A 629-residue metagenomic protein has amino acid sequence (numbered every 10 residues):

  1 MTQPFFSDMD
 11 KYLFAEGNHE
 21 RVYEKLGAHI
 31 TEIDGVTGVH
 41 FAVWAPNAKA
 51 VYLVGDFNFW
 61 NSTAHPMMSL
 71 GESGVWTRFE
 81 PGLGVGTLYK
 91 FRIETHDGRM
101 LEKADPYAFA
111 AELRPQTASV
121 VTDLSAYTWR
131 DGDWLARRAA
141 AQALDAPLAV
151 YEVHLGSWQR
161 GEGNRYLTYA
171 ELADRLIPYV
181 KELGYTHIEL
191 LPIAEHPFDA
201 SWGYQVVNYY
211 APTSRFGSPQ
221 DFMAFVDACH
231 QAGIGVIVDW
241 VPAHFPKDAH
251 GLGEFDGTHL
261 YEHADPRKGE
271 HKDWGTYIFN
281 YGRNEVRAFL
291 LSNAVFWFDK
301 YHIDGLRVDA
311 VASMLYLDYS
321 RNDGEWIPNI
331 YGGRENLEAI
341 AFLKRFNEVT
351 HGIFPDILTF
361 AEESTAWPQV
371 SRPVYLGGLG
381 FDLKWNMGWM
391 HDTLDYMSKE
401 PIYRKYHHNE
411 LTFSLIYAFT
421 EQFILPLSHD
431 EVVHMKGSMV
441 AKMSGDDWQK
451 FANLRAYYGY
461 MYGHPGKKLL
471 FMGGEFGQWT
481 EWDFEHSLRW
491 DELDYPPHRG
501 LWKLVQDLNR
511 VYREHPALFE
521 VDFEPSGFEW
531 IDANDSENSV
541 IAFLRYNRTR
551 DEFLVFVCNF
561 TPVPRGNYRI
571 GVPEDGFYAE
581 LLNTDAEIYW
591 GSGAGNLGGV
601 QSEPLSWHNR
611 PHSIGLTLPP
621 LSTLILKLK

Functional and structural regions predicted by a protein language model:
M1-L148, Y169-G184, W448-F451, Y462-L470 (+1 more regions): Carbohydrate-interacting/catalytic domains
A45-N47, G71, G82, H154-Q159 (+8 more regions): Short, flexible loop/turn elements at secondary-structure junctions
P46, D56-N58, E94-H96, I193-E195 (+6 more regions): An acidic- and aromatic-residue-enriched active-site/binding cleft used to recognize and process polar
E112, G132-D145, V150, H154-E335 (+1 more regions): Substrate-binding/active-site clefts of carbohydrate-active enzymes
V180, V226, F298, N347-H351 (+2 more regions): N-terminal cationic-hydrophobic initiation segments that often serve targeting/anchoring roles
A211-R215, I330-L337, D446-W448, E492-R499: A short acidic, glycine-rich active-site loop that binds or catalyzes chemistry on phosphate/adenosine moieties
H302-D304, Y319-S487, R513-D585, W590-G593: Conserved alpha/beta catalytic core and glycan-binding cleft of carbohydrate-active enzymes
